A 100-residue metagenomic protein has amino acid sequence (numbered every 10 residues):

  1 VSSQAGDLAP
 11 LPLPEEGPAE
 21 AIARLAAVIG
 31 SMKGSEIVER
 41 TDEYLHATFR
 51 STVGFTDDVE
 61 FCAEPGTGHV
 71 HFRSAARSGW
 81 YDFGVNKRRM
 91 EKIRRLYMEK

Functional and structural regions predicted by a protein language model:
V1-K100: Ser/Thr-rich, low-complexity intrinsically disordered terminal regions
